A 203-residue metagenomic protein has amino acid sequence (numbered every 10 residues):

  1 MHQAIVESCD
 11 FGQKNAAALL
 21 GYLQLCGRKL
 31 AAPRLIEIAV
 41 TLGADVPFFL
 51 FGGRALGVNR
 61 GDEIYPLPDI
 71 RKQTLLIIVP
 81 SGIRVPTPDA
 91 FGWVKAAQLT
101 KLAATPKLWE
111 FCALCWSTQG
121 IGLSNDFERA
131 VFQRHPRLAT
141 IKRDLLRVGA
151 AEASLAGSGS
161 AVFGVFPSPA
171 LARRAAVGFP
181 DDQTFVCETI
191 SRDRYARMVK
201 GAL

Functional and structural regions predicted by a protein language model:
M1-E7: N-terminal low-complexity segments that are often proline-rich with Ser/Thr-Pro
D10-A39, F48-G52: DPxDG-like acidic metal-binding loop motif
F11-G12, A156-S160: Glycine-rich beta-strand-to-loop/alpha-helix junction loops that act as flexible
L30-L42, K142, R173-A176: Short, well-structured alpha-helical segments that form the helix of a local strand-helix-strand
F49-F51, L56-E152, P167-P180, F185-L203: Conserved, helical-rich catalytic subdomain that frames metal- and/or nucleotide-binding sites in enzyme alpha/beta
F163-V165: Short hydrophobic/aromatic beta-strand micro-patches that form the beta-sheet surface supporting nucleotide- or nucleic
